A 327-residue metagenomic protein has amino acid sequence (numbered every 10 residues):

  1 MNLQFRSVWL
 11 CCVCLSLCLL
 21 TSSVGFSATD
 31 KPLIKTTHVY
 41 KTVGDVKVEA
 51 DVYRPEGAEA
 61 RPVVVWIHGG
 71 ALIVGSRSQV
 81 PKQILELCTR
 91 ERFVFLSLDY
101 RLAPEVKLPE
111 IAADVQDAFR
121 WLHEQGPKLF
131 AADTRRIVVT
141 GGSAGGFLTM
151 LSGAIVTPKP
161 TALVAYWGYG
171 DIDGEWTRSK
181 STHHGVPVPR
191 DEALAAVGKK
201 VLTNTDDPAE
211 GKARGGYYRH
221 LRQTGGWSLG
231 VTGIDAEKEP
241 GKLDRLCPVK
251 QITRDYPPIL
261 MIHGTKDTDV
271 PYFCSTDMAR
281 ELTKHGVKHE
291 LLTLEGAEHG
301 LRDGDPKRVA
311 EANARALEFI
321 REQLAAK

Functional and structural regions predicted by a protein language model:
A28-A58, A112: N-terminal cap/lid segment of alpha/beta-hydrolase-fold proteins
A60-G70: Short beta-strand element of the alpha/beta-hydrolase
V74-I84, P109, F273-C274: The serine-hydrolase catalytic nucleophile loop
S78-L96: Short amphipathic alpha-helix adjacent to the substrate-entry channel of hydrolases
D117-A193, L243: Primarily recognizes the serine-hydrolase "nucleophile elbow" in alpha/beta-hydrolase and SGNH/GDSL folds
V164-K250: Accessory cap/linker subdomain of secreted extracellular hydrolases
M261-H263, D267: Short beta-strand/loop motif that positions the catalytic acidic residue of the alpha/beta-hydrolase fold
R308-K327: Catalytic active-site module of serine/aspartate enzymes centered on a nucleophile-bearing elbow/loop
